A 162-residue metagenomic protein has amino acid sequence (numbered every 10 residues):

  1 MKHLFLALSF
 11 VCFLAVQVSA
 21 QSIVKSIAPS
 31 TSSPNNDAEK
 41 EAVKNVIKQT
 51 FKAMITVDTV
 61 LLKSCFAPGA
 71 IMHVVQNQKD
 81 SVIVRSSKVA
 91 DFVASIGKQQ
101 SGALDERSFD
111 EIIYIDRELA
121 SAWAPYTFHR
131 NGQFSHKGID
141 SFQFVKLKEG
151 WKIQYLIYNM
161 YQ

Functional and structural regions predicted by a protein language model:
M1-K25, P34: Bacterial Sec-dependent N-terminal signal peptides
Q21-I23, K137-Q162: Short beta-strand edge/turn micro-motifs at domain boundaries
Q21-S64: Short, low-complexity N-terminal intrinsically disordered segments enriched in polar/charged residues
K48-K52, F66-K79: Short, solvent-exposed secondary-structure junction/capping segments
T50, L62, A70, A122 (+1 more regions): Hydrophobic pocket/interface hotspot
F66, Y126-F128, I157-Y158: Short beta-strand segments enriched in hydrophobic/aromatic residues within well-folded beta-rich domains
S86-N131: Surface-exposed, charged secondary-structure patches
